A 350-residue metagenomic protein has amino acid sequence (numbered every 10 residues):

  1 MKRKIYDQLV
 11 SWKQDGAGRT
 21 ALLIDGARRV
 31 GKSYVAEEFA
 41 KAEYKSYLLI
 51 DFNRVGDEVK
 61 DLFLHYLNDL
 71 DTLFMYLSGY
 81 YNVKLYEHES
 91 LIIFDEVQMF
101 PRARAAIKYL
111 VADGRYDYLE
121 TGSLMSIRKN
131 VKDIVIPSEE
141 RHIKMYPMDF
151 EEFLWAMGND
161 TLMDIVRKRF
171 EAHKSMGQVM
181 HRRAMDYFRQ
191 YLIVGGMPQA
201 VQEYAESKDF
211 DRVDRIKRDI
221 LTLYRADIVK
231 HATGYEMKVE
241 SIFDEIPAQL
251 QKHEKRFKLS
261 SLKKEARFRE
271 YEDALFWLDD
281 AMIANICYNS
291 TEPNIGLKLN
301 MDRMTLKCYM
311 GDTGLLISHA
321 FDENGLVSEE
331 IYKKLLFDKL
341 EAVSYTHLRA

Functional and structural regions predicted by a protein language model:
R3-G16: Pre-Walker A adenine-sensing motif
I24: Hydrophobic anchor at the beta1->P-loop junction of P-loop NTPases
K32: Conserved lysine of the Walker
V35: Hydrophobic positions on the alpha1 helix immediately C-terminal to the Walker A/P-loop
E58-Y81: Short glycine-rich substrate-engagement loop in P-loop NTPases that contacts/grips substrate
D117-S123: Structural recognition of the conserved hydrophobic beta-strand(s) that form the central parallel beta-sheet of P-loop
V131-A248: Interdomain motor-coupling "hinge/lid" segment immediately C-terminal to the ATP-binding subdomain of NTP-driven enzymes
E206, F210-R349: Accessory nucleic acid-recognition modules appended to NTPase machines
